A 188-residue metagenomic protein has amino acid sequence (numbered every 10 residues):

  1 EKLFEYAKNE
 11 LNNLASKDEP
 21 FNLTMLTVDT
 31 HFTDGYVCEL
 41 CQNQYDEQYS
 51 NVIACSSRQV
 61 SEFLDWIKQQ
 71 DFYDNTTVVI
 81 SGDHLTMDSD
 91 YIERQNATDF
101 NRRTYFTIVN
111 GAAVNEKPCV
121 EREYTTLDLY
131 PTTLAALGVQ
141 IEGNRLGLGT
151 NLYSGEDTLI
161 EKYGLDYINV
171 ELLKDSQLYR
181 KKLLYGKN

Functional and structural regions predicted by a protein language model:
E1-N188: Solvent-exposed soluble domains appended to multi-pass membrane proteins
